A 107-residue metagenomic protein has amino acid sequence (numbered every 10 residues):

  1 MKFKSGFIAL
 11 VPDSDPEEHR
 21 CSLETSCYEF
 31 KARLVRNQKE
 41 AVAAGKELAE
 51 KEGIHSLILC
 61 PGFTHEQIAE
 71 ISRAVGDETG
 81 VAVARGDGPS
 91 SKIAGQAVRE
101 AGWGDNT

Functional and structural regions predicted by a protein language model:
M1-E17: N-terminal basic/disordered segments at the start of proteins
S5-F7, K31-R33, I58-L59, T79-V83: Hydrophobic faces of well-ordered beta-strands that scaffold small-molecule active sites in alpha/beta enzyme cores
L23-E40: Glycine-rich phosphate-binding "P-loop"
A44-K51: Short, well-structured alpha-helical segments in soluble
I54-F63: Amphipathic, hydrophobic secondary-structure cores in small proteins
H65-G86: Alpha-helix-loop-beta-strand connector modules within alpha/beta enzyme cores
P89-Q96: Short, charged, surface-exposed secondary-structure boundary motifs
E100-T107: A polyampholytic, Gly/Pro-enriched intrinsically disordered region
